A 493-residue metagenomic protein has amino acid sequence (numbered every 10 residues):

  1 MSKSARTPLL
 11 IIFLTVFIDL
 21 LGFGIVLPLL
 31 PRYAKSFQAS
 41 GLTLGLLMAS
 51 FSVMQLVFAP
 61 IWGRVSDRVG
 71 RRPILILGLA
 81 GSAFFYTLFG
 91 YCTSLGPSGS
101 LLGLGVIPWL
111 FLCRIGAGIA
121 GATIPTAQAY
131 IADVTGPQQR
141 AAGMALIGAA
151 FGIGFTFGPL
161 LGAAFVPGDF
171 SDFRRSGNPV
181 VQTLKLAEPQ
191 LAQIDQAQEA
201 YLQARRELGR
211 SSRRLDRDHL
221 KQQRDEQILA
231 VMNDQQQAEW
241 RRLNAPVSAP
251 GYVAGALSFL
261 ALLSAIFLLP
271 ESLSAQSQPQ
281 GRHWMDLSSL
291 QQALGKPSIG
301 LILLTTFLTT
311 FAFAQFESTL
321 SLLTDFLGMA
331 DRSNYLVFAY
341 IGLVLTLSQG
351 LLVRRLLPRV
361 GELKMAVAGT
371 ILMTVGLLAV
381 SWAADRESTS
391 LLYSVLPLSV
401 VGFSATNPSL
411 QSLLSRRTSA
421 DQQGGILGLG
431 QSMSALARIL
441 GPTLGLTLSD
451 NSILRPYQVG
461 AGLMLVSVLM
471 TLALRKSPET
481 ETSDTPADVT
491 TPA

Functional and structural regions predicted by a protein language model:
M1-R6, P270-T305, F326, D488-A493: Juxtamembrane intracellular "pre-TM" segments in multi-pass secondary transporters
F17, F85, S98-A122, T389-A405: Hydrophobic core of transmembrane alpha-helices in multi-pass small-molecule transporters, especially MFS/SLC-type
P28-L42, S318-N334: Short amphipathic helix-loop junctions that connect adjacent transmembrane helices in Major Facilitator Superfamily/SLC
V57, L336-P358, G369, G376: Transmembrane alpha-helices of Major Facilitator/SLC transporters
F58-G70, S348-E362, S449: Helix-to-loop junctions at the C-terminal end of transmembrane segments in multipass secondary transporters
A80-G103, I371-R386: C-terminal ends and interior cores of transmembrane alpha-helices in multi-pass membrane transporters/permeases
F111-A150: Cytoplasmic helix-loop-helix junction between adjacent transmembrane helices in 12-TM secondary transporters
L363-L410: C-terminal transmembrane helical hairpin of 12-TM major facilitator-type secondary transporters
